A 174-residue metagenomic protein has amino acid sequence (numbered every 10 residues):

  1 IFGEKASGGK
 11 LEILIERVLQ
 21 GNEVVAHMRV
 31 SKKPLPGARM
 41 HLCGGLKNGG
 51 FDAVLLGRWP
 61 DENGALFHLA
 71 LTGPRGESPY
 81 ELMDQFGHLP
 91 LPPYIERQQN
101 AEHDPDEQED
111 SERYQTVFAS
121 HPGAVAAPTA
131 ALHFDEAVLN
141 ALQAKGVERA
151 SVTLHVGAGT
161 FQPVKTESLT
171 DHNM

Functional and structural regions predicted by a protein language model:
I1-M174: Surface-exposed, charge/polar-rich loops and edge strands
